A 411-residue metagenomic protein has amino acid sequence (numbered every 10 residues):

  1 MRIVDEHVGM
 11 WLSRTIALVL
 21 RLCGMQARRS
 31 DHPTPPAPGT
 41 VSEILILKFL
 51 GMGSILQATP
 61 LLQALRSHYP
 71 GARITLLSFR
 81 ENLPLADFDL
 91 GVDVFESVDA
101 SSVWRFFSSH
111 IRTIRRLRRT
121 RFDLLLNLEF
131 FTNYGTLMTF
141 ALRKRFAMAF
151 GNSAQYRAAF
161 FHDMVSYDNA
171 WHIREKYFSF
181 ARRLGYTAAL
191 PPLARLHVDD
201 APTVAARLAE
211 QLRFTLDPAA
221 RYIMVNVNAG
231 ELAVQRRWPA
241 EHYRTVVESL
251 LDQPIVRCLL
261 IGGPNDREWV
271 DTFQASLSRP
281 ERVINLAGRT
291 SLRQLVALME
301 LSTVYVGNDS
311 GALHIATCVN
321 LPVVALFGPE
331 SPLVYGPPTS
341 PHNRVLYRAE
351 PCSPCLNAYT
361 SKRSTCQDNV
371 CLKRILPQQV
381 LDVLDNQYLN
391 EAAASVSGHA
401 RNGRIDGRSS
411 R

Functional and structural regions predicted by a protein language model:
M1-R411: Catalytic machinery of carbohydrate-active enzymes, primarily nucleotide-sugar-dependent glycosyltransferases
